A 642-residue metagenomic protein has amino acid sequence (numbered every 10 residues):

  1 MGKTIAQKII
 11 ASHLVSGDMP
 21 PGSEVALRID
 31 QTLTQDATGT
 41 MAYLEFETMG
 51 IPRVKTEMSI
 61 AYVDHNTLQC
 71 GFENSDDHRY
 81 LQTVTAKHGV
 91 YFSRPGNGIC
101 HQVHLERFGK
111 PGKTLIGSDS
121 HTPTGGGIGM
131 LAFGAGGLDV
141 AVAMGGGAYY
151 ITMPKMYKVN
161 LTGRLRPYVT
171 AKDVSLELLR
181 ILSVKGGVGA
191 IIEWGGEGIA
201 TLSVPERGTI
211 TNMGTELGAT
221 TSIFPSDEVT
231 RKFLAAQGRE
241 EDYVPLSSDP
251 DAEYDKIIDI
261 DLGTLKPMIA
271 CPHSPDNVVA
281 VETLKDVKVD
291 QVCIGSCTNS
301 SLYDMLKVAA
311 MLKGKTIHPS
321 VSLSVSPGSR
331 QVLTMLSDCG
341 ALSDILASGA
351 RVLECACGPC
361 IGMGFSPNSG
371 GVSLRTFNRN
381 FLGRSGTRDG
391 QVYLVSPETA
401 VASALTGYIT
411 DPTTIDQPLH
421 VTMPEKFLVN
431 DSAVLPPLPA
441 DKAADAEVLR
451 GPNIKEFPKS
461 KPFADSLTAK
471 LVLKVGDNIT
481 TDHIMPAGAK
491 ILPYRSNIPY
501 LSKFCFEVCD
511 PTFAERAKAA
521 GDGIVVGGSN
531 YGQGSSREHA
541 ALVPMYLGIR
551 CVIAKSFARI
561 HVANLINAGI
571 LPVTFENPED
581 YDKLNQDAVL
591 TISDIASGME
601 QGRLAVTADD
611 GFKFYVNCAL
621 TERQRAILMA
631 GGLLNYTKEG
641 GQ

Functional and structural regions predicted by a protein language model:
M1-Q642: Fe-S-dependent hydro-lyases/dehydratases of central metabolism
